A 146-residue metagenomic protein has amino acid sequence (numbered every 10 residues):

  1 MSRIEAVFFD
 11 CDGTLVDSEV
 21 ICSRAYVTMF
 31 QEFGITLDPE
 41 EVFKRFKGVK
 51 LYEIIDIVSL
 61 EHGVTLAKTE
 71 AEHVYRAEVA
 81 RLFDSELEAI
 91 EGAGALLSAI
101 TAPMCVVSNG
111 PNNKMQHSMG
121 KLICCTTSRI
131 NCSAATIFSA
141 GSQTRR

Functional and structural regions predicted by a protein language model:
M1-K44: Active-site neighborhood of HAD-like aspartate-dependent phosphohydrolases
R3, R81-V106, N112-Q116: Short, acidic loop-to-helix structural element flanking the phosphoryl-transfer center in phosphate-processing enzymes
I21, F46, K50, V74 (+2 more regions): Short beta->alpha linker loops
M29-F30, K50-T65, S118: Helix-loop "lid/cap" segments that line or gate small-molecule binding pockets
T36, T65, C125-R129: Conserved H-loop
V58-A95: Metal-dependent phosphoesterase signature
C105, P111-R146: Substrate-recognition "cap/lid" segment bordering the active-site pocket of phosphatases
